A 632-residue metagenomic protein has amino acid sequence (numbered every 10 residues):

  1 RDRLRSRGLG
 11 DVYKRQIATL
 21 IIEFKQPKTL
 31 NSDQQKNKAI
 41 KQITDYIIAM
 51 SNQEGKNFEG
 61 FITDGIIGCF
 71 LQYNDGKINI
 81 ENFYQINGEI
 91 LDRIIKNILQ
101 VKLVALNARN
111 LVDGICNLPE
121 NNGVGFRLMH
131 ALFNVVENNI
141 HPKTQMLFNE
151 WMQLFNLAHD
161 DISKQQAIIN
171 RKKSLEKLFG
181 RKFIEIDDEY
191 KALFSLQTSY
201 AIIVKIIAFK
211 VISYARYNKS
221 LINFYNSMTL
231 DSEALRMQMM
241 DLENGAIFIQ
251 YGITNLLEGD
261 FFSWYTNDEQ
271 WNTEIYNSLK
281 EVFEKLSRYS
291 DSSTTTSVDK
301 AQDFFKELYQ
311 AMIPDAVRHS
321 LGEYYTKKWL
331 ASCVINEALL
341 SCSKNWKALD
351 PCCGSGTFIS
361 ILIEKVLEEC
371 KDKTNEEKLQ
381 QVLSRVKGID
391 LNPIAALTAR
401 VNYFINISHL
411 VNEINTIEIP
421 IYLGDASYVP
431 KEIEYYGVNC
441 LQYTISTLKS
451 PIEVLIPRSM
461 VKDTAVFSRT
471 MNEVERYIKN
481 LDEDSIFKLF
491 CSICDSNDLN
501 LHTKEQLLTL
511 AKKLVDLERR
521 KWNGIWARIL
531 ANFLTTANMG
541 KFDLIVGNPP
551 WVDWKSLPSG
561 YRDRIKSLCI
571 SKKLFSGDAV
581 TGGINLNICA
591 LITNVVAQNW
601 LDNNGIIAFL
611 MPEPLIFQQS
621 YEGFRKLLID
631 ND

Functional and structural regions predicted by a protein language model:
D2-Y13: Single conserved hydrophobic/aromatic residue that forms the stacking wall/gate of nucleotide- or nucleobase-binding
L9, A18, N57, N345 (+1 more regions): Local beta-strand N-terminus motif with an aromatic residue
D11, A18-K28, Y46: Conserved catalytic cores of phosphodiester-cleaving nucleases, focusing on short active-site segments
S32-I80, I203: Nucleic-acid nuclease catalytic cores
G60-G65, F83-I94, Q381-V382, E413-A426: Conserved beta-strand -> loop -> alpha-helix junction used to position metal-binding or nucleic-acid-contacting
T63, Q100-I361, I389-A395, G424-K431 (+2 more regions): Preference for the N-terminal adenyl/adenosyl cofactor-binding alpha/beta module
I66-A108: Domain-level recognition of nuclease-like catalytic cores that cleave nucleotide substrates
T296-K300, F304, L308-D632: SAM-dependent methyltransferase catalytic region
